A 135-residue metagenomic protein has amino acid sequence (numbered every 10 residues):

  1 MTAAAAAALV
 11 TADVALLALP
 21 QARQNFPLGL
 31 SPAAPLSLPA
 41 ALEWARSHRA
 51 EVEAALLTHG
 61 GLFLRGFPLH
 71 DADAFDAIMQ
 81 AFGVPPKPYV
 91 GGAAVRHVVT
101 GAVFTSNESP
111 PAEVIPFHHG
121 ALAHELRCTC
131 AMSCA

Functional and structural regions predicted by a protein language model:
T2-T58, F63-A135: Fe(II)/2-oxoglutarate oxygenase catalytic core
